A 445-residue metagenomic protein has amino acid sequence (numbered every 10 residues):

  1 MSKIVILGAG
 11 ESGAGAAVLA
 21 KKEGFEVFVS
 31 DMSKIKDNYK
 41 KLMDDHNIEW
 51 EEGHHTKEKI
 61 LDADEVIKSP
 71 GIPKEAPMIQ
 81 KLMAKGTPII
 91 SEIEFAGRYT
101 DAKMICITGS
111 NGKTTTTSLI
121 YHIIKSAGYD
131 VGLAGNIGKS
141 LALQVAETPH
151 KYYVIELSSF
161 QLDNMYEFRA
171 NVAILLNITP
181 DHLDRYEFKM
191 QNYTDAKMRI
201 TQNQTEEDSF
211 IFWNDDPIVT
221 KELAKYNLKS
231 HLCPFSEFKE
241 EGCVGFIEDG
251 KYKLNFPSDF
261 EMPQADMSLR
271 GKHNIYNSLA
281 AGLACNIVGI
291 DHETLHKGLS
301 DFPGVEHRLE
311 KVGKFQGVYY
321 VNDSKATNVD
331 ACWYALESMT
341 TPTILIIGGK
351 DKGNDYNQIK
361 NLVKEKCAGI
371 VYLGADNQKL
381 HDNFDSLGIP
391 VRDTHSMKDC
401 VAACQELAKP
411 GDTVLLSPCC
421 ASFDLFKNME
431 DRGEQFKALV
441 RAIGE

Functional and structural regions predicted by a protein language model:
M1-S91, F95, D382, R392: N-terminal leader/targeting and accessory segments in enzymes
S2, K21-K22, E58-L61, P70-N214 (+3 more regions): Phosphate-binding loop of NTP-binding sites
K3, G15-E23, D130, M262-A368: Nucleotide phosphate-binding/pyrophosphate-handling subdomain across enzymes that bind or process nucleotide phosphates
E11, P73, N111-T115, I275 (+2 more regions): Residue-level detector of alpha-helix initiation sites
A20, V66, I107, N136 (+11 more regions): Residue-level signal for inorganic ion chemistry
E26-M32, F210-N214, I346-I347, K366-A375: Short internal beta-strands
Y39-K41, N357-D412: C-terminal helical cap/extension that packs against the catalytic core of soluble nucleotide-cofactor enzymes
E51-H54, I90-E94, N227-I247, H296-S300 (+3 more regions): Beta-strand->loop->alpha-helix junctions that form or flank phosphate-binding loops in nucleotide-handling enzymes
